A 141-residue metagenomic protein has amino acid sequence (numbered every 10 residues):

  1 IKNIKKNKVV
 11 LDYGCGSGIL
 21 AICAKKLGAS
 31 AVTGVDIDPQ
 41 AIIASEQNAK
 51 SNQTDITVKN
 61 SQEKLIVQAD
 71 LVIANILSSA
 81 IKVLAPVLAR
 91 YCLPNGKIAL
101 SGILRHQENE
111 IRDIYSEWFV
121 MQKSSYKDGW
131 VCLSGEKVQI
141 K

Functional and structural regions predicted by a protein language model:
I1-L65: Conserved SAM/SAH cofactor-binding pocket of Class I
I37-Q139: S-adenosylmethionine
